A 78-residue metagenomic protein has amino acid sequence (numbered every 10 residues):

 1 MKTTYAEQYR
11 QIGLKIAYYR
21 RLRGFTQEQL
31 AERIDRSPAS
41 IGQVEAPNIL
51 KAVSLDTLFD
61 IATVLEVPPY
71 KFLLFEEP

Functional and structural regions predicted by a protein language model:
M1-L22: A short, Lys/Arg-rich alpha-helix, primarily the initiator
I16, L30-A31, I41-V44, F72: Conserved hydrophobic/aromatic packing and binding residues within compact polymer-binding modules
I16, Q27, P38, L55-L58: Helix-turn-helix DNA-binding elements, focusing on the entry/boundary residues of the two helices that contact DNA
R21, E32, T63: Alpha-helical residues within the helix-turn-helix
D35-A52: Recognition helix of helix-turn-helix/homeodomain-like DNA-binding domains that insert into the DNA major groove
N48-T63: Short, basic-rich loop-to-helix N-cap that marks the start of a DNA-contacting helix
E66-P78: Short C-terminal boundary/hinge segments that cap the last helix of small helical domains
